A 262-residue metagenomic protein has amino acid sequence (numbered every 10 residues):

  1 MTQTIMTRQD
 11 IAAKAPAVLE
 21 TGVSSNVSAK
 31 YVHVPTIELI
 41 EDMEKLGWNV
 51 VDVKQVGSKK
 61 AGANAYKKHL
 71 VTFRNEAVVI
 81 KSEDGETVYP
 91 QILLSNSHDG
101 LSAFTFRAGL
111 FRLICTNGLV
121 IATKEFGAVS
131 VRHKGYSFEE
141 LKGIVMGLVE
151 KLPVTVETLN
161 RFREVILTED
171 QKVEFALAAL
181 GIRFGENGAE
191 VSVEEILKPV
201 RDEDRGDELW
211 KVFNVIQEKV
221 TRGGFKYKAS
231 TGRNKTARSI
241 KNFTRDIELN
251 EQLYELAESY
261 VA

Functional and structural regions predicted by a protein language model:
M1-V34, E41, K45, G57 (+3 more regions): Intrinsically disordered, low-complexity regulatory segments
T2-Q3, A77-A262: Intrinsically disordered, low-complexity regions enriched in serine/threonine
T7-R8, A12-A13, G22-S24, D42 (+5 more regions): Functionally constrained cores in energy, signaling, and assembly domains
N26-V27, V53, I144: A broad "ordered helical/assembly scaffold" signature
Y31-L39, S137-E140, I144: Short amphipathic alpha-helical segments
H33-F104, D246: Amphipathic, interaction-prone secondary-structure segments
